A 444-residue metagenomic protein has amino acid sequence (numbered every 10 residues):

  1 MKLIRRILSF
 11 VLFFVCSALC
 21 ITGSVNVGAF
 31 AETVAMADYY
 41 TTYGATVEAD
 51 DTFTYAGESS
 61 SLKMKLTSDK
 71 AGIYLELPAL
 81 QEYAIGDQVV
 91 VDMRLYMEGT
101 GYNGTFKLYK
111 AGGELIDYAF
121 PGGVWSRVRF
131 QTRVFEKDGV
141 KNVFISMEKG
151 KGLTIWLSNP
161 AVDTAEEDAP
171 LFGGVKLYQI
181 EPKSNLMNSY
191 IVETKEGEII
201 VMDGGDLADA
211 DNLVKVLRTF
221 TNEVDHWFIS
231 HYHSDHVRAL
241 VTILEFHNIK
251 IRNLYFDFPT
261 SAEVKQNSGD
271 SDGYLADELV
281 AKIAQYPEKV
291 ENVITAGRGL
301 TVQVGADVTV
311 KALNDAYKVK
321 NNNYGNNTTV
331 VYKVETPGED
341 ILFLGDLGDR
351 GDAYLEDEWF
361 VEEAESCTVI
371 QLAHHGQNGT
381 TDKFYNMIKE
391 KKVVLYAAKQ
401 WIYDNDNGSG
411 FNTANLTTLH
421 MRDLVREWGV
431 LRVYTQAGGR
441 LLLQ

Functional and structural regions predicted by a protein language model:
L19-E32: Sec-dependent signal peptide cleavage junction
V34-M36, L62, L75-G104, F130-T132 (+1 more regions): Extra-cytoplasmic beta-strand recognition segments
G44, K65-G86, Y109-Y118: Secreted extracellular polysaccharide-interacting domains
D51-A71: Short carbohydrate-recognition loop motifs
A111-V140: Extracellular carbohydrate recognition and processing domains and analogous Trp-centered ligand-binding platforms
E166-N222, N292-E365, L442-Q444: Core dinuclear metal-dependent hydrolase active-site scaffold
K195-I200, L207-P259, W359-Q377, K389-V394: Active-site metal-binding motif and surrounding structural segment of the metallo-beta-lactamase
N253, P259-N326, K392, A398-Q444: Binuclear metal-ion centers of metallo-dependent hydrolases, dominated by the metallo-beta-lactamase
